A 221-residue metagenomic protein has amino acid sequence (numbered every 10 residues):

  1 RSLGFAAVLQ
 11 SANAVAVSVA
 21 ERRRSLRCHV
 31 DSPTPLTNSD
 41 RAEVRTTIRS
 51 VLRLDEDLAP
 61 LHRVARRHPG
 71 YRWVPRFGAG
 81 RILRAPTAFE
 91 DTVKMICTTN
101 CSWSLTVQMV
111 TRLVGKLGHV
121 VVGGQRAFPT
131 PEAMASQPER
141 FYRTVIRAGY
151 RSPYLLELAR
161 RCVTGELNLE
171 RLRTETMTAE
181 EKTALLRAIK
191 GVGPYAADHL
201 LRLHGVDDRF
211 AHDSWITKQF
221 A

Functional and structural regions predicted by a protein language model:
R1-A221: HhH-family (HhH-GPD) DNA N-glycosylase catalytic core used in base-excision repair
